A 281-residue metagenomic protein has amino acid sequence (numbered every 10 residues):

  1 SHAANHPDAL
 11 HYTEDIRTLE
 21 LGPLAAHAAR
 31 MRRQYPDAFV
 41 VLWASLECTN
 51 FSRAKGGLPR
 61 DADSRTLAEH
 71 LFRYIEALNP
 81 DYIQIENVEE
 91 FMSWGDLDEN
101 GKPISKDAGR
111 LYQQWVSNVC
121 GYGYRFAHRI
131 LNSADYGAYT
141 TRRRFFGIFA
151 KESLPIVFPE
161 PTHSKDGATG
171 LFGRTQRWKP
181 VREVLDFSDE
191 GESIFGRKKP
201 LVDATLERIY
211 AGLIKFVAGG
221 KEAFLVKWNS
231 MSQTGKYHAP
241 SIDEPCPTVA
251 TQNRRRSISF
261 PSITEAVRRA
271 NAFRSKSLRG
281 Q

Functional and structural regions predicted by a protein language model:
S1-E20: SAM cofactor-binding core of SAM-dependent methyltransferases, primarily the Rossmann-like beta-alpha-beta module
H11, V41, Y82: Hydrophobic "anchor" residues on beta-strands that sit immediately upstream of conserved functional sites
E14, W43-A44, I85: Redox-cofactor binding/interface segments in oxidoreductases and associated redox assembly factors
G22-A38, E47-R254, F260-G280: Class I S-adenosyl-L-methionine
